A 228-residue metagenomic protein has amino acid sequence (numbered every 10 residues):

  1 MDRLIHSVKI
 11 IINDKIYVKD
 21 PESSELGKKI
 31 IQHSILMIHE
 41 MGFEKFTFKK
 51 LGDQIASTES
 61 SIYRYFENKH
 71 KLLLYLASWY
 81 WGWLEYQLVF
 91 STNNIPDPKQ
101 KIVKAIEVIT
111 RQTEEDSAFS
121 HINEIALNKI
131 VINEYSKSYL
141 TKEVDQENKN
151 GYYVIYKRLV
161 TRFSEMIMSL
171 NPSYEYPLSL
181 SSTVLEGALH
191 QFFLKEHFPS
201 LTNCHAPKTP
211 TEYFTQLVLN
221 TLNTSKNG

Functional and structural regions predicted by a protein language model:
M1-S23, N227-G228: N-terminal intrinsically disordered/low-complexity leader segments
D2, K149, M168-F214: Hydrophobic/aromatic-rich alpha-helical bundle segments in the mid-to-C-terminal region
Y17, E22-T47: Short, amphipathic alpha-helix enriched in basic
Q32-L36, L72-N93, K104, V108: Alpha-helical structural segments
E44-K71: Helix-turn-helix
S91-I125: Hydrophobic alpha-helical connector segments
Q100, L127-S169: Amphipathic alpha-helical packing segments from all-alpha helical-bundle domains
